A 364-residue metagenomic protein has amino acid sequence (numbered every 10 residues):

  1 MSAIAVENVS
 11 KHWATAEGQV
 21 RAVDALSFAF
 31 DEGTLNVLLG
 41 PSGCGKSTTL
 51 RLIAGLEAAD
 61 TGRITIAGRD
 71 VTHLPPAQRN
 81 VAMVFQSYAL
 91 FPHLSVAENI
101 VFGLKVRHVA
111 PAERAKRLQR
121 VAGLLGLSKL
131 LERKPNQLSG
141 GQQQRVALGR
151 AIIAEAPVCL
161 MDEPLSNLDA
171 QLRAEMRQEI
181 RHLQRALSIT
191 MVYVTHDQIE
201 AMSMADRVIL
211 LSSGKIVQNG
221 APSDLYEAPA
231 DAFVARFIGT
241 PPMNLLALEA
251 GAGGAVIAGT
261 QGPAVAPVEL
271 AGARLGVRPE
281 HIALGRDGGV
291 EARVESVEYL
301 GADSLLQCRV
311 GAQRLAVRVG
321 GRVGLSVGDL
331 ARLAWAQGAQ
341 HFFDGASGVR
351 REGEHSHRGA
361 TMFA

Functional and structural regions predicted by a protein language model:
L39-P41: The feature captures the beta-strand-to-loop junction immediately N-terminal to the Walker
S47-L50, V146: ABC ATPase nucleotide-binding domain helices that frame the ATP-binding cleft
A54: Helix-to-loop junction immediately C-terminal to a conserved catalytic motif
G62-D70: Conserved ABC transporter NBD signature motif
Q78-F233: ABC ATPase nucleotide-binding domains
A230-E295, S304, C308-L325, G348-A364: ATPase nucleotide-binding modules
